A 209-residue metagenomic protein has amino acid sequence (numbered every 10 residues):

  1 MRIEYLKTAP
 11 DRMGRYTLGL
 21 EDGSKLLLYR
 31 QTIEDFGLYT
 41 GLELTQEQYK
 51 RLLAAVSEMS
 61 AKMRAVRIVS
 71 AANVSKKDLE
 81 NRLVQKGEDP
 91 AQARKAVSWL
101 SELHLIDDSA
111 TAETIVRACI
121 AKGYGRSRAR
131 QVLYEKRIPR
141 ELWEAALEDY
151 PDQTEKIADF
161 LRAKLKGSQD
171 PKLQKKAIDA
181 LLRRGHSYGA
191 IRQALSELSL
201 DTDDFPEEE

Functional and structural regions predicted by a protein language model:
M1-E209: An alpha-helical, amphipathic repeat domain used for nucleic-acid recognition, typified by the mTERF helical solenoid
